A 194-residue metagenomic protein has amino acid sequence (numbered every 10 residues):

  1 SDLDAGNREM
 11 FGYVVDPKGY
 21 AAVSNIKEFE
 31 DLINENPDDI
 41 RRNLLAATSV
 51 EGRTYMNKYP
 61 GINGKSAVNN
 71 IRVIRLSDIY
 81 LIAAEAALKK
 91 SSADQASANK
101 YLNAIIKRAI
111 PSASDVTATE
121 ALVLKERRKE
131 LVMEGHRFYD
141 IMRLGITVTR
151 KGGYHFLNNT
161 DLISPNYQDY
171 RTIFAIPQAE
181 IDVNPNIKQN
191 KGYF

Functional and structural regions predicted by a protein language model:
S1-F11, Y20-S24, N34-F194: Acidic/polar-rich alpha-helix caps and helix-coil junctions
